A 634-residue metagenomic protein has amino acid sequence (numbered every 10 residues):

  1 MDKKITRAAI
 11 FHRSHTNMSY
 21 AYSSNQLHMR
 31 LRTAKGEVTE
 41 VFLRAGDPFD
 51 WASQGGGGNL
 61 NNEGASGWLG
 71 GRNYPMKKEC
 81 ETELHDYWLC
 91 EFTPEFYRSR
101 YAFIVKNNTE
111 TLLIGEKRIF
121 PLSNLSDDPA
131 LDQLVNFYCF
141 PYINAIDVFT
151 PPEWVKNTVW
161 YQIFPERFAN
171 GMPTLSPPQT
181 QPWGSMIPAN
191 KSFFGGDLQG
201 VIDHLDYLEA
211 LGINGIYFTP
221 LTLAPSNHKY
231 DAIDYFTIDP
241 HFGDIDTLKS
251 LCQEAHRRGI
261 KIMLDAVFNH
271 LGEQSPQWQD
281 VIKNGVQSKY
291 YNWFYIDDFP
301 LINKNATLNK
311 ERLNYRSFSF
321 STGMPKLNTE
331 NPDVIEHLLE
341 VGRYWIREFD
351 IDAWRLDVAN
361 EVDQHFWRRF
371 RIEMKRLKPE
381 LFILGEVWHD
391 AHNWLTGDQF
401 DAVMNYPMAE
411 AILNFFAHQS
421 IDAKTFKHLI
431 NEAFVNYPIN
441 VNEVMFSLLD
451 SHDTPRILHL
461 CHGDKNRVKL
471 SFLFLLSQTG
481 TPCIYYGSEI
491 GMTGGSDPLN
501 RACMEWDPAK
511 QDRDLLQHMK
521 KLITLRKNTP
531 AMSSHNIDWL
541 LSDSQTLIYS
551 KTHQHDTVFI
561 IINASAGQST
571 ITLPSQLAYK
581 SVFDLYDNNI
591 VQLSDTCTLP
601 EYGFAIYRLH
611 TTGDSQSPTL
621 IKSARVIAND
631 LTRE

Functional and structural regions predicted by a protein language model:
M1-W160, F164, N170, P177-P178 (+8 more regions): Carbohydrate-interacting/catalytic domains
L31, I163, L208, F218 (+10 more regions): Conserved, mostly hydrophobic/aromatic
E37, G212, D231, F349-D350 (+2 more regions): Short loop/turn motifs at secondary-structure junctions
A45, V105, M172, T219-P220 (+4 more regions): Glycine-rich, histidine-containing beta strand-loop boundary motifs that form or position
V159-Y161, I216-F218, I262-L264, W354 (+4 more regions): Hydrophobic faces of well-ordered beta-strands that scaffold small-molecule active sites in alpha/beta enzyme cores
F164-N214, L221-R343, E348, F370 (+2 more regions): Substrate-binding/active-site clefts of carbohydrate-active enzymes
C252-I260, H270, S275-G285, R347 (+6 more regions): Active-site-proximal helices and loops of the catalytic beta/alpha 8
N440-H462: Active-site clefts of carbohydrate-active enzymes
